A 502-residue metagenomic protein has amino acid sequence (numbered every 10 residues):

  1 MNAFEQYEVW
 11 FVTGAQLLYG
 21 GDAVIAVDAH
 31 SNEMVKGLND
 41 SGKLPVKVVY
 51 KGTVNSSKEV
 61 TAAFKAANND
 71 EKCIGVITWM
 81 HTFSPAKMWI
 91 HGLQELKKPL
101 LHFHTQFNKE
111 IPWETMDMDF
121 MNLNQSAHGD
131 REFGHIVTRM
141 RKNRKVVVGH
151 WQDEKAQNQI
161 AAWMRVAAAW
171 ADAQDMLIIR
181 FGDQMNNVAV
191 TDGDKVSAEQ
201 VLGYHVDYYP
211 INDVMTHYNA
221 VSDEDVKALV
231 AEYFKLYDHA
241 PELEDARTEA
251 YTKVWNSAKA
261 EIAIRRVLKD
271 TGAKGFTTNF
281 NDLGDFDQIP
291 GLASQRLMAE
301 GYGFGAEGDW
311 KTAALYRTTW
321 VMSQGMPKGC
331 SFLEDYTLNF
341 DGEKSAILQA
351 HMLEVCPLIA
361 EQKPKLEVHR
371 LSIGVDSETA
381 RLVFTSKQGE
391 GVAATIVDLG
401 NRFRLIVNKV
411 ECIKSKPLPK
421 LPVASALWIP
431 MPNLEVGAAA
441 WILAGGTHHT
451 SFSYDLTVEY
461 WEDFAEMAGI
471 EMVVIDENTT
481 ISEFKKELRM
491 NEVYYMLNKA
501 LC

Functional and structural regions predicted by a protein language model:
A3-A26, D175-Q184: Short beta-strand segments enriched in small/hydrophobic residues
I25-S41: Short catalytic helix/loop segments, enriched in acidic residues and glycine and frequently bearing histidine
P45-V48, H104, K109-E244: Cap/lid and interdomain-hinge subdomains that line or gate substrate/regulatory clefts in soluble alpha/beta enzymes
V60-C73, I90-G92, E261-D270: Short, well-structured alpha-helical segments in soluble
C73-F83, L101-F103, A273-T278: Periplasmic-binding protein-like
L236-G325: Long, internal scaffold/assembly segments composed of regular secondary structure
G301-S425: C-terminal catalytic subdomain
V375-C502: Extended hydrophobic packing segments that form well-structured cores
